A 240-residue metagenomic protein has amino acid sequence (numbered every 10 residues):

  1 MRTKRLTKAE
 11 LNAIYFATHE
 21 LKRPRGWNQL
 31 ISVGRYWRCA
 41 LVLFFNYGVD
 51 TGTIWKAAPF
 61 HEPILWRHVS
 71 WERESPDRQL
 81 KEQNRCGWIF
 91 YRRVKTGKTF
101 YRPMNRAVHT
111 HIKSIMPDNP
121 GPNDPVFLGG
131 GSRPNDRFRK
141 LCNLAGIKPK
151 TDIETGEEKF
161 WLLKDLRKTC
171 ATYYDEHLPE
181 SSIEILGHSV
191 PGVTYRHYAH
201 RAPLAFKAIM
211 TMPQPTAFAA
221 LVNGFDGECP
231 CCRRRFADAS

Functional and structural regions predicted by a protein language model:
M1-P24, R85, T96-R106, P120-V126: DNA breakage-rejoining catalytic core of tyrosine-based enzymes
M1-T51, W55: Basic, Lys/Arg- and aromatic-enriched nucleic-acid-binding interface segment
K8-E10, K56-H111, S240: Conserved tyrosine-mediated DNA breakage-rejoining catalytic core shared by Y-recombinases
L11, P103-E158, D175-L178, S240: Active-site/catalytic core of tyrosine-dependent DNA strand-transfer enzymes
E20, E72-R78, D118-G121, G192 (+2 more regions): C-terminal secondary-structure termini that scaffold catalytic or DNA-interacting sites
L21-V33, I147-F160: Short helix/loop segment immediately N-terminal to the Walker
V42, N46-T53, D165-S189: C-terminal catalytic core of tyrosine-transesterase DNA break-rejoin enzymes
F60-W71, F160, H177-H197, F225-D226: Short, polar N-cap/turn motifs at the start of nucleic acid-interacting alpha helices
